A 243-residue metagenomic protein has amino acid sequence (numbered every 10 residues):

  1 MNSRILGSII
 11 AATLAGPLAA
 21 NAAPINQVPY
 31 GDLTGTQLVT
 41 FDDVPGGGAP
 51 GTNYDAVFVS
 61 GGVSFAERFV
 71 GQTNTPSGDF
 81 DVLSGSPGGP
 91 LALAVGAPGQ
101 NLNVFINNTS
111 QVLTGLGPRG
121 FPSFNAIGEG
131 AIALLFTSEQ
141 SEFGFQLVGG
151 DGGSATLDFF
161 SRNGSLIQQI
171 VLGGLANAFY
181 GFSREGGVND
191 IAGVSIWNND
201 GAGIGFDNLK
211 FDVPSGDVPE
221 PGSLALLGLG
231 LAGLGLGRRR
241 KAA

Functional and structural regions predicted by a protein language model:
S3-I25, A202-G233, A243: Short, threonine-centered small-residue motifs that mark membrane-proximal processing/anchoring sites and TM-junction
A23-S215: Surface-exposed, well-ordered secondary-structure segments
L236-R239: Structural signal for the C-terminal ends of transmembrane alpha-helices and the immediately following loop
